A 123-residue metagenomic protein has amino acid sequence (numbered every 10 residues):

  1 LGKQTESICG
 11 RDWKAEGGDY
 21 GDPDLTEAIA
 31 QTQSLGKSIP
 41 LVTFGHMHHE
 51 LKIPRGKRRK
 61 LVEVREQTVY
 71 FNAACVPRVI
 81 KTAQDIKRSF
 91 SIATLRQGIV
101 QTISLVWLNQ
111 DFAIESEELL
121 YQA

Functional and structural regions predicted by a protein language model:
L1, L35, I39-G56, V79-I80: Active-site environment of divalent metal-dependent phosphoester hydrolases
L1-S38: Active-site-proximal segments of metal-dependent phosphoesterases and phosphodiesterases across multiple
K14, P40-G45, V62-E66: N-terminal start-of-chain detector that recognizes signal peptides and the immediate post-cleavage beginning
L25, H46, Y70: Divalent metal-coordination and catalytic microenvironments
H49-A123: Binuclear metal-dependent phosphoesterase catalytic core
